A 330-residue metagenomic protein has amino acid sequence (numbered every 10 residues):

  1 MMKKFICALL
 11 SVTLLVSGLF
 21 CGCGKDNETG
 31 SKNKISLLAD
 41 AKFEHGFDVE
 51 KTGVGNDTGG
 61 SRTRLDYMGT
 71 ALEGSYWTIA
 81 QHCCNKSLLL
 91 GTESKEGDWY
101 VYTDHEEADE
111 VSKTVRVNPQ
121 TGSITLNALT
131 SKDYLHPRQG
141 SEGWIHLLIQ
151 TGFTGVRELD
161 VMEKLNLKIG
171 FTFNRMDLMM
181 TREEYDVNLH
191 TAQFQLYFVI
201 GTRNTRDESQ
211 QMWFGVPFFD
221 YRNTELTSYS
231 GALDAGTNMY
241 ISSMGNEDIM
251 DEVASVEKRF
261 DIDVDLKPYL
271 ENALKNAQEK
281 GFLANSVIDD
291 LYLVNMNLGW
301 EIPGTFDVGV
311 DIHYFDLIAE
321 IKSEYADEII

Functional and structural regions predicted by a protein language model:
M1-F5: Positively charged n-region of N-terminal signal peptides that target proteins for export
L10, L14-G18: Hydrophobic core
G18-G30: Sec-dependent signal peptide cleavage junction
G30-G152, D207-S255, D311, I318: Aromatic (Trp/Tyr/Phe) and Gly/Pro-enriched flexible surface segments
N127-L135, G170-D177, N297-G299: Generic short beta-strand segments
G143-L167: Extracellular/lumenal carbohydrate-interaction signature centered on repeated Trp-anchored short motifs
K164-L270: Short helix-loop boundary/capping segments
G245-I330: Long, compositionally biased interface segments
